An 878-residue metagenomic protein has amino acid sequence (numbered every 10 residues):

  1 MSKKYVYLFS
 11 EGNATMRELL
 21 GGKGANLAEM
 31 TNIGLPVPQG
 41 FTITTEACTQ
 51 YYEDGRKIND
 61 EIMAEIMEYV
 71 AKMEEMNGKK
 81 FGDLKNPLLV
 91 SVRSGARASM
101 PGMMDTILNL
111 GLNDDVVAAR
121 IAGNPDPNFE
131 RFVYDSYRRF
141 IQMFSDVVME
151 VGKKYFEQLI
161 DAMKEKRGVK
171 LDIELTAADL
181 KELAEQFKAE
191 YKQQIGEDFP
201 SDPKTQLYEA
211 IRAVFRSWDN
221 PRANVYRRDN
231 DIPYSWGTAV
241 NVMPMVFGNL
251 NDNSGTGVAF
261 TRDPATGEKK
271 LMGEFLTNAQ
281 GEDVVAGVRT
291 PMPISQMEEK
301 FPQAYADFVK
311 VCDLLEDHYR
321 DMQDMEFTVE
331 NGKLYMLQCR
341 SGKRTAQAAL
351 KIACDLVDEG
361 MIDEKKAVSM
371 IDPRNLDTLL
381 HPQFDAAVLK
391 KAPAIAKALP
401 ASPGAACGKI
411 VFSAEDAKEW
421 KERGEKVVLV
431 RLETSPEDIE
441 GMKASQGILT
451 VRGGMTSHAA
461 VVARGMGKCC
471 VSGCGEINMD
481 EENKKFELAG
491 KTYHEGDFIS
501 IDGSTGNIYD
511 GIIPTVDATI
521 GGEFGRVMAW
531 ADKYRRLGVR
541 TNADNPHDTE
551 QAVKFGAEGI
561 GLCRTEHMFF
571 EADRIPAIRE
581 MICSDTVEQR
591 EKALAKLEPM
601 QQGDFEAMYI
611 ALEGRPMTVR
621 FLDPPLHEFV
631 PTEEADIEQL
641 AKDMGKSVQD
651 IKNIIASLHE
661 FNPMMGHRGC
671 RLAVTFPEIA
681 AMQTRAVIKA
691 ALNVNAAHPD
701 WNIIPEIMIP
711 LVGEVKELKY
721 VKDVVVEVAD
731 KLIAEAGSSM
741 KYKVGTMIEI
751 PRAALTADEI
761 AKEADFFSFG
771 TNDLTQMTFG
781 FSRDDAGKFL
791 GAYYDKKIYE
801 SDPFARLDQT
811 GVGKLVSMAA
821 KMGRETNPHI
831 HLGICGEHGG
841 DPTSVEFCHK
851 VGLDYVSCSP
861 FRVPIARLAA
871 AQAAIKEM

Functional and structural regions predicted by a protein language model:
M1-A392, E419, E425-V428, S435-E440 (+11 more regions): Nucleotide/phosphate-binding sheet-loop regions of phosphoryl- and nucleotidyl-transfer enzymes
F41, V451-G453, S472-G475, C563 (+2 more regions): Short beta->alpha connector loops at strand-helix junctions that form conserved, small/polar/Pro-enriched
R93, I520, W530-M878: Conserved alpha/beta-domain cores
I211, W218, L380-F412, R526-T541 (+1 more regions): Flexible inter-domain linker/hinge segments
N241, V411, V428-V430, L449 (+3 more regions): Structural motif
K333-Y335, L432-K443, G447-L449, M455-V462 (+7 more regions): Glycine-rich phosphate/ribose-binding loops and adjacent secondary-structure elements that form binding surfaces
K397-E437, L488-R526: Extended, non-globular alpha-helical segments
